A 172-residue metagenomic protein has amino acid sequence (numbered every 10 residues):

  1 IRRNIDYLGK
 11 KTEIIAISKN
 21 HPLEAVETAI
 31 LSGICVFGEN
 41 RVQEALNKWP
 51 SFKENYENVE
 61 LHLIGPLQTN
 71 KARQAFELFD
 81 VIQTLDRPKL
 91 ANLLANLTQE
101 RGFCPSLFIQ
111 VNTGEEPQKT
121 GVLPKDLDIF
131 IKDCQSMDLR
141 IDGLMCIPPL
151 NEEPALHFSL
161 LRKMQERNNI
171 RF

Functional and structural regions predicted by a protein language model:
I1-F172: Conserved alpha/beta-domain cores
